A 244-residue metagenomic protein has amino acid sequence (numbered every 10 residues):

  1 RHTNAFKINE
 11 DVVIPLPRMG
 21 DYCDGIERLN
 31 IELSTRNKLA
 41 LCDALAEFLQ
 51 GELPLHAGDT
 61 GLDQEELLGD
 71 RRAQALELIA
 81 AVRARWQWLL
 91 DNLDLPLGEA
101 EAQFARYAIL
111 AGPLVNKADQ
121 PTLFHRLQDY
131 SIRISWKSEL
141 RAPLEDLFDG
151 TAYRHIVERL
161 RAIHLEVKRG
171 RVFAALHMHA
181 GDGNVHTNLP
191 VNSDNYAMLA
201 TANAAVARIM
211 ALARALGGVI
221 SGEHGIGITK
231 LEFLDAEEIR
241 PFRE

Functional and structural regions predicted by a protein language model:
R1-E244: Conserved glycine-rich FAD pyrophosphate-binding loop
